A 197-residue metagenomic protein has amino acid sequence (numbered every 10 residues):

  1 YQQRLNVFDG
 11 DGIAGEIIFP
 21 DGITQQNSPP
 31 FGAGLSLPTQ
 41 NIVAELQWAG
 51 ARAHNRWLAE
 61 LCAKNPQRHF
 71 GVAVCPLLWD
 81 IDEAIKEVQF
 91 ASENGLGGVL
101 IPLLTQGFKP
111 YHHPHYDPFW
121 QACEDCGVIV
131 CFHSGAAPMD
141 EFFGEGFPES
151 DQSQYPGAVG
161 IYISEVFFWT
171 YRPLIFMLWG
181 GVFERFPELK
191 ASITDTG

Functional and structural regions predicted by a protein language model:
Y1-G197: Helix-coil boundary/capping segments in enzymes
